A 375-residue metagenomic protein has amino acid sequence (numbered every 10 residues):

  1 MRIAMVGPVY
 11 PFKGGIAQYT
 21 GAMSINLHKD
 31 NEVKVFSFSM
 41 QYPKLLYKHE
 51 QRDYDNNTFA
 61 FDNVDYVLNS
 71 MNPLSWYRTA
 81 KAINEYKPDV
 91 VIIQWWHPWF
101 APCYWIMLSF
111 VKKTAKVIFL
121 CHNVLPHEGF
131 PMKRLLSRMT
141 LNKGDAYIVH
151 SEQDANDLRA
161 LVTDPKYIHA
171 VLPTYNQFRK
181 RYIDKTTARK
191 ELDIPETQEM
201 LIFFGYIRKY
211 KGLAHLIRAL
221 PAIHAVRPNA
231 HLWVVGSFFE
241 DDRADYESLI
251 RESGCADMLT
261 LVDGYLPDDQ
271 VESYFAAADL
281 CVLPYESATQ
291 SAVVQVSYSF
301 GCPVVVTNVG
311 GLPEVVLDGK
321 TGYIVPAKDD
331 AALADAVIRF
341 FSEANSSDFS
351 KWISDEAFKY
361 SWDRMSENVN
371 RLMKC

Functional and structural regions predicted by a protein language model:
V9-K13, S24-E85, D154, R159 (+1 more regions): N-terminal strand-loop element at the rim of the active site of nucleotide-sugar-dependent glycosyltransferases
N142-I183: Donor nucleotide-sugar binding/catalytic pocket of nucleotide-sugar-dependent glycosyltransferases
P195-K211, I217-L220, W233-V235: Conserved donor-binding/catalytic core segment of Leloir-type glycosyltransferases
A244-E272: Nucleotide-activated donor-binding/catalytic signature segment of Leloir-type glycosyltransferases, i.e., the conserved
S273-T289, C302: Acidic donor-binding loop of glycosyltransferase active sites
P303-V306, V316: Short hydrophobic beta-strand element within catalytic cores of glycosyltransferases and related nucleotide-activated
D318-G319, Y323-D330, R339-N345: Conserved acidic donor-binding segment of nucleotide-sugar-dependent glycosyltransferases
N345-Y360, R371: A short, well-ordered alpha-helix in the C-terminal region of glycosyltransferases
